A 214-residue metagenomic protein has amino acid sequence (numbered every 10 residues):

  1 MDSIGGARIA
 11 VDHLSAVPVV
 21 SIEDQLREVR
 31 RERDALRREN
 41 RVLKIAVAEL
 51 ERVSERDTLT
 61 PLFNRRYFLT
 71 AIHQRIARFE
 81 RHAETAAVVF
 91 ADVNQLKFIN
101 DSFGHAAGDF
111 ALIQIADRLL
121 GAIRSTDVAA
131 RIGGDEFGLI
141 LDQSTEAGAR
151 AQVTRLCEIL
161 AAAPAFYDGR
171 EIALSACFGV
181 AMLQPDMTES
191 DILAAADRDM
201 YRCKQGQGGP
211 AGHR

Functional and structural regions predicted by a protein language model:
A16-T58, R66-A77, D127-V128, I140: Signal-transducing coiled-coil linker helices
E49, S54, Q74-A87, A91 (+4 more regions): Nucleotide second-messenger and two-component phosphorelay signaling modules
E51-T70, A91-G104, I113: Conserved nucleotide-binding and Mg2+-coordinating catalytic segments in signaling enzymes
F68, I72-H73, V89, L112 (+3 more regions): Heptad-repeat coiled-coil signal-transmission/dimerization helices
L96, I115, A129, F137 (+1 more regions): Hydrophobic framework residues that shape the active-site pocket of cyclic nucleotide turnover catalytic cores
A111, G138-R155: Short helix/loop segment flanking the catalytic signature motif in cyclic-nucleotide metabolism enzymes
A116-D117, G148-F166: Alpha-helical scaffold within the catalytic cores of cyclic-nucleotide enzymes
R150, T154, D168, M182-R214: Catalytic-core segments of nucleotide cyclases and related cyclic-nucleotide turnover enzymes
